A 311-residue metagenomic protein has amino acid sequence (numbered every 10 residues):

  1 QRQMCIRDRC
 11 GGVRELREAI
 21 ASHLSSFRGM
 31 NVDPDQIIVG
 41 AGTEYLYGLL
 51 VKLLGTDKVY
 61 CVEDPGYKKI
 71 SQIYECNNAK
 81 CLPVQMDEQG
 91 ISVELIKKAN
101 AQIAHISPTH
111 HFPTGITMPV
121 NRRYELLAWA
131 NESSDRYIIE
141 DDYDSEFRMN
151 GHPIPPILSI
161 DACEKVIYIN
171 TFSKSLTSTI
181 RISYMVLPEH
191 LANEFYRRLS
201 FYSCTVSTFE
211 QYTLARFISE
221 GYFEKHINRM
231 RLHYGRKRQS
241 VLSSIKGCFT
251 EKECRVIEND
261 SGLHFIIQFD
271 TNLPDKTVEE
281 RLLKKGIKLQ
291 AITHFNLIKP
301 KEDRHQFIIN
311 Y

Functional and structural regions predicted by a protein language model:
R2-I6: Short, small-residue-biased leader/transition segments that mark boundaries at the very start of proteins
R7-D135, E146, H152-I160, E164-I167 (+1 more regions): Conserved core of the PLP fold type I
D141-D142: Walker B catalytic acidic pair
S159-E194: Active-site PLP attachment segment
L187, I266-N272, L289-Y311: Conserved PLP-binding active-site segment of the aspartate aminotransferase-like
A192-E210: Active-site C-terminal subdomain of aminotransferase-like
Y196-L199, E220-L242: Structural signature of PLP-dependent enzymes
L232-L242, C254-Q268, V278-E280: Conserved glycine-rich beta-strand-loop-beta hairpin in the small C-terminal domain of fold type I
